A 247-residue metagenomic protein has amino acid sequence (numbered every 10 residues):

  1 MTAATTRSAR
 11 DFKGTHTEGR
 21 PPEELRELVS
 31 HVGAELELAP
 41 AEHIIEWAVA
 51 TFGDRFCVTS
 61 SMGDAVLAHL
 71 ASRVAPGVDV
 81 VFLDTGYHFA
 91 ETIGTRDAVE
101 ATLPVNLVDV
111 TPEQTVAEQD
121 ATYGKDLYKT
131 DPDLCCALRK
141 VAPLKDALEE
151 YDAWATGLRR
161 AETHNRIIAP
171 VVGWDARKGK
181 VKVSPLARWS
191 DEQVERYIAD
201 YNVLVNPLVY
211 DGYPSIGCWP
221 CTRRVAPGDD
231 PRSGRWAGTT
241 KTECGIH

Functional and structural regions predicted by a protein language model:
T2-H247: Nucleotide-activated chemistry modules centered on ATP-dependent adenylation/adenylyltransferase
